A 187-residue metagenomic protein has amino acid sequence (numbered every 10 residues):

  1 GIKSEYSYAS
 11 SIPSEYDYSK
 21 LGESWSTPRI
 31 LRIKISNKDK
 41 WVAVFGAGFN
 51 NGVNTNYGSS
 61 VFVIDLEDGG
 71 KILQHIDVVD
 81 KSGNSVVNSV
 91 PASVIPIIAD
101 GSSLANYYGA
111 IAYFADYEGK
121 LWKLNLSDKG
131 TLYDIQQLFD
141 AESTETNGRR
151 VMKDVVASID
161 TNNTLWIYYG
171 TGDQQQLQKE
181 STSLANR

Functional and structural regions predicted by a protein language model:
G1-R187: Beta-propeller fold recognition
